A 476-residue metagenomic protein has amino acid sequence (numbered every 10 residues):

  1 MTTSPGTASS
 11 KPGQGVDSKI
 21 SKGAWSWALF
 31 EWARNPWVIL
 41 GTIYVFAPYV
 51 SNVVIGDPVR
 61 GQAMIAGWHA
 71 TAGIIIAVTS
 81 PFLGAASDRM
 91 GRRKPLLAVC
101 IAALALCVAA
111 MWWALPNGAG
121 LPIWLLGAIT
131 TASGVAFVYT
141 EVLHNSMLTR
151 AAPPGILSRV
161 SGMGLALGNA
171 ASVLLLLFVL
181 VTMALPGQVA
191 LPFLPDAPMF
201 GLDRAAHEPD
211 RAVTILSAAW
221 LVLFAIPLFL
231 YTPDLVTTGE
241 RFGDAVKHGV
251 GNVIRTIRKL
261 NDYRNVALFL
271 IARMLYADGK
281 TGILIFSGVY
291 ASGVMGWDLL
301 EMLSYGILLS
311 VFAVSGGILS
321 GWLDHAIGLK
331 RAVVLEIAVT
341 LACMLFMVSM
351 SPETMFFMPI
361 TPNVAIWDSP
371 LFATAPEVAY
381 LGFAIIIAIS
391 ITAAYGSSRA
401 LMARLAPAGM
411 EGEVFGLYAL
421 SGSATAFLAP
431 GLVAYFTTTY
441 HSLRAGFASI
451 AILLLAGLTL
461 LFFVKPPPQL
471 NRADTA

Functional and structural regions predicted by a protein language model:
A8-W25, P233-L270, A365-F372: Juxtamembrane intracellular "pre-TM" segments in multi-pass secondary transporters
I39-Q62, I285-Y305: Short amphipathic helix-loop junctions that connect adjacent transmembrane helices in Major Facilitator Superfamily/SLC
V78-R92, S315-L329, M350, M355 (+1 more regions): Helix-to-loop junctions at the C-terminal end of transmembrane segments in multipass secondary transporters
R89-A102, H325-T340: Cytoplasmic membrane-interface "Motif A"-like loop-to-helix N-cap segments of 12-TM Major Facilitator Superfamily
I101-G120, V339-A373: C-terminal ends and interior cores of transmembrane alpha-helices in multi-pass membrane transporters/permeases
C107, G120-T140, M358-A393: Hydrophobic core of transmembrane alpha-helices in multi-pass small-molecule transporters, especially MFS/SLC-type
W112-W113, V222-Y231, M350, A448-A476: Multi-pass alpha-helical transporter architecture, strongest for 12-TM Major Facilitator/SLC carriers used
M183-A219, A375, Y435-L454: A membrane-interface helix-boundary motif in multi-pass transporters
